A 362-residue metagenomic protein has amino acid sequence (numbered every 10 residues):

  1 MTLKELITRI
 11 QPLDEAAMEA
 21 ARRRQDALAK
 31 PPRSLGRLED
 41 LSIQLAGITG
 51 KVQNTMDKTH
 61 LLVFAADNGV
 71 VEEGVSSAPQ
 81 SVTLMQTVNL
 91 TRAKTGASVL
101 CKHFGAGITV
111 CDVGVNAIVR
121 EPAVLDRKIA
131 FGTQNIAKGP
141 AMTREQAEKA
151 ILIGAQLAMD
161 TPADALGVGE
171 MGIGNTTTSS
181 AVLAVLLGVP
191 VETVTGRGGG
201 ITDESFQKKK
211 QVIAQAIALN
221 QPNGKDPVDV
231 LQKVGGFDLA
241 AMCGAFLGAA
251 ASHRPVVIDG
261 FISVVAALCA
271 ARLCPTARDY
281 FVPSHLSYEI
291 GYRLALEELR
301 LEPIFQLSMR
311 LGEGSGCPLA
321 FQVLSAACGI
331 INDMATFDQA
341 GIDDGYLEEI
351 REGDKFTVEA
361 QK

Functional and structural regions predicted by a protein language model:
T2-K362: N-terminal loops that bind phosphate or other acidic moieties and the adjacent beta-alpha structural core
